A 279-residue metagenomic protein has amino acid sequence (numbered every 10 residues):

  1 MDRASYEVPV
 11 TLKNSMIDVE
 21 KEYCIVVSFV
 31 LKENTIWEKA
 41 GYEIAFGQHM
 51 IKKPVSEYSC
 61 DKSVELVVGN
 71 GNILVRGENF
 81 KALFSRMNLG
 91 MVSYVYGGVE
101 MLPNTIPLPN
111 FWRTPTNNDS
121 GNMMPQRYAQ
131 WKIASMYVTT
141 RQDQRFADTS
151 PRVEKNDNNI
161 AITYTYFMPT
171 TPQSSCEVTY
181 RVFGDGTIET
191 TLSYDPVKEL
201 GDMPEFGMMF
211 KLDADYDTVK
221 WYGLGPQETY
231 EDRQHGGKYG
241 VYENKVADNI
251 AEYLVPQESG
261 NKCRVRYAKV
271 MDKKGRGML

Functional and structural regions predicted by a protein language model:
M1-S5: Short proline/glycine- and polar residue-rich coil/turn motifs
T11-E20, E33-T35, H49-L279: Beta-strand/loop-rich accessory regions of lumenal/periplasmic or secreted enzymes, predominantly carbohydrate-active
Y23-K32: Internal, hydrophobic beta-strand segments that form the core of beta-sheet-rich folds
T35-E43: Beta-sandwich strand segments
A45-G47: C2 and C2-like phospholipid-binding beta-sandwich domains
